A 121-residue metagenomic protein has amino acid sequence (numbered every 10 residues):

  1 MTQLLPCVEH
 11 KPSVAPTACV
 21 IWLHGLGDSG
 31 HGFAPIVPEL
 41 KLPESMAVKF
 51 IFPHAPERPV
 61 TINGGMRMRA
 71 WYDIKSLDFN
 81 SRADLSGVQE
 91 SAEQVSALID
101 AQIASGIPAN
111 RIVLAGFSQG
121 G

Functional and structural regions predicted by a protein language model:
T2-V113: Serine-hydrolase catalytic machinery in alpha/beta-hydrolase-like enzymes
A115-G120: Gly/Ala-rich beta-loop-alpha elbow adjacent to hydrolase catalytic centers
